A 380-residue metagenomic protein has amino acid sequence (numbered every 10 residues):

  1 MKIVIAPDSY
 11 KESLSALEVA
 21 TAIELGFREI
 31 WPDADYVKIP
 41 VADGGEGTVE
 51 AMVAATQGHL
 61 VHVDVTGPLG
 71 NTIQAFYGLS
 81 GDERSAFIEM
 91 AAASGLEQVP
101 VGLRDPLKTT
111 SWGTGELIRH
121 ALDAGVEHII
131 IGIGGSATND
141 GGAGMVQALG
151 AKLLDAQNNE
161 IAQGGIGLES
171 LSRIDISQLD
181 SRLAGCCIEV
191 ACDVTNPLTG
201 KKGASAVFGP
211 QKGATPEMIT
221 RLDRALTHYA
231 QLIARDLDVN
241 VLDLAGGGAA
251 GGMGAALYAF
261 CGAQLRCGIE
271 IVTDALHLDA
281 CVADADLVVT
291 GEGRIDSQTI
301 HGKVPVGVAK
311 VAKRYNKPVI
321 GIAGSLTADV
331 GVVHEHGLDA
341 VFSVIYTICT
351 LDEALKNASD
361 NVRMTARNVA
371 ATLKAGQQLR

Functional and structural regions predicted by a protein language model:
M1-I133, A137-R380: N-terminal loops that bind phosphate or other acidic moieties and the adjacent beta-alpha structural core
